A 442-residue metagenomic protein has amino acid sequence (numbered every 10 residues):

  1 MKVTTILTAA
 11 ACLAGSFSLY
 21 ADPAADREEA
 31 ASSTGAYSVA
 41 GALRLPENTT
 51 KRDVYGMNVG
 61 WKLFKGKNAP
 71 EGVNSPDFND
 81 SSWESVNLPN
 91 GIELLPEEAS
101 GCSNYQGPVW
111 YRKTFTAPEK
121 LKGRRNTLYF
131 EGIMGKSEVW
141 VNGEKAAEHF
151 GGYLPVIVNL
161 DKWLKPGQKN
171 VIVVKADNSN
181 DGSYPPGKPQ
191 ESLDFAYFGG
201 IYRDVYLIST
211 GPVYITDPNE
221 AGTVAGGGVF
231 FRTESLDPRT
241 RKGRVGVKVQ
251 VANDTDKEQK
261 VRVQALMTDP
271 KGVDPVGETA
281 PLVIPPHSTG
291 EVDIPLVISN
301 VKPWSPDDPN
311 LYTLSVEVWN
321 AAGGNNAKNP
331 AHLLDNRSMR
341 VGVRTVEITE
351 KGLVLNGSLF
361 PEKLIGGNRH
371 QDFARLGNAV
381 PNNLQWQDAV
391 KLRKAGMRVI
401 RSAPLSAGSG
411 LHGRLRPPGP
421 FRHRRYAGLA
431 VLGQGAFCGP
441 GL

Functional and structural regions predicted by a protein language model:
E29-S38, L43-E47, F64-G66, Q106-G222 (+4 more regions): Accessory beta-strand-rich segments of carbohydrate-active enzymes
N90-A117, L121-Y129, M134-N142, A147-F150 (+7 more regions): Active-site-adjacent substrate/metal-binding segments within catalytic domains of carbohydrate-active enzymes
Y111-K113, L154-V158, A280, S288-L296: Short strand-edge motifs at loop-to-beta-strand transitions and within beta-strands of extracellular beta-rich domains
L121-R125, L164-K169, E258, I298-T313: Short glycine/proline/serine/threonine-rich loop/turn segments at secondary-structure transition edges
V141, T240-V283, G290-I294: Beta-strand-rich binding/interaction modules
D177-Y184, P303, W319-L334: Short acidic/polar inter-strand loop motif in beta-rich domains
P212-T255: Surface beta-strand/loop "capping" patches
